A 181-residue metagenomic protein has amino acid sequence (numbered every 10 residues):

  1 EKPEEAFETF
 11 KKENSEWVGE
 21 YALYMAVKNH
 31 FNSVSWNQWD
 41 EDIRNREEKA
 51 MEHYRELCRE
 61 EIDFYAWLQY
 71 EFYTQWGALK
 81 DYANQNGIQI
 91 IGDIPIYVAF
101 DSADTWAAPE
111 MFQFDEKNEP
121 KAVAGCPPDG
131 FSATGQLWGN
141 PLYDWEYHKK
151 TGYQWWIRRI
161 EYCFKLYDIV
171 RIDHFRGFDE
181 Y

Functional and structural regions predicted by a protein language model:
E1-Y73, V98-Y181: Alpha-amylase-like alpha-glycosidases and glucanotransferases acting on alpha-linked glucans and related
Y65, Y70-V98: Conserved, well-ordered alpha-helix/loop/beta-strand core segments that scaffold catalytic motifs
